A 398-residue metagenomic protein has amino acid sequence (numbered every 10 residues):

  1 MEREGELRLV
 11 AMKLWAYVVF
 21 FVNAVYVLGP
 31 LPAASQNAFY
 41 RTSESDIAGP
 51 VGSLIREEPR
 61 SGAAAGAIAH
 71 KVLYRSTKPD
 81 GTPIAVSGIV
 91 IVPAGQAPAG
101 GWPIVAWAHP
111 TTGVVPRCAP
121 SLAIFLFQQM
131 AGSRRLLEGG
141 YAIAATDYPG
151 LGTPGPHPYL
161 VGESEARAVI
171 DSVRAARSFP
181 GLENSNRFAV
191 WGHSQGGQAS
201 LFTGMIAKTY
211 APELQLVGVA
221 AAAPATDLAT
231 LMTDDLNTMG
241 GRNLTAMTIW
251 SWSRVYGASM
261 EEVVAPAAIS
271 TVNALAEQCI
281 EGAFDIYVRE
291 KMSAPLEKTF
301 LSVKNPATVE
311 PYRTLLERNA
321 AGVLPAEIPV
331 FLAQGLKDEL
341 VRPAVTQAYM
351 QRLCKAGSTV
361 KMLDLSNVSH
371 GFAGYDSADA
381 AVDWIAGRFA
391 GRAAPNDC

Functional and structural regions predicted by a protein language model:
L31-G100, C354: Catalytic-loop region of hydrolases
D80-S87, I91-R135: Short, surface-exposed "cap/lid" segments of acyl-processing enzymes
Y159-P180: Alpha/beta-hydrolase active-site loop
R174-R242: Primarily recognizes the serine-hydrolase "nucleophile elbow" in alpha/beta-hydrolase and SGNH/GDSL folds
T203, I328, R342-R352: Short alpha-helix in the alpha/beta-hydrolase fold that links the catalytic acid
A222-G322: Accessory cap/linker subdomain of secreted extracellular hydrolases
K304, T308, R313-T314, F331 (+1 more regions): C-terminal catalytic histidine-bearing segment of alpha/beta-hydrolase fold enzymes
L332-D338: Short beta-strand/loop motif that positions the catalytic acidic residue of the alpha/beta-hydrolase fold
